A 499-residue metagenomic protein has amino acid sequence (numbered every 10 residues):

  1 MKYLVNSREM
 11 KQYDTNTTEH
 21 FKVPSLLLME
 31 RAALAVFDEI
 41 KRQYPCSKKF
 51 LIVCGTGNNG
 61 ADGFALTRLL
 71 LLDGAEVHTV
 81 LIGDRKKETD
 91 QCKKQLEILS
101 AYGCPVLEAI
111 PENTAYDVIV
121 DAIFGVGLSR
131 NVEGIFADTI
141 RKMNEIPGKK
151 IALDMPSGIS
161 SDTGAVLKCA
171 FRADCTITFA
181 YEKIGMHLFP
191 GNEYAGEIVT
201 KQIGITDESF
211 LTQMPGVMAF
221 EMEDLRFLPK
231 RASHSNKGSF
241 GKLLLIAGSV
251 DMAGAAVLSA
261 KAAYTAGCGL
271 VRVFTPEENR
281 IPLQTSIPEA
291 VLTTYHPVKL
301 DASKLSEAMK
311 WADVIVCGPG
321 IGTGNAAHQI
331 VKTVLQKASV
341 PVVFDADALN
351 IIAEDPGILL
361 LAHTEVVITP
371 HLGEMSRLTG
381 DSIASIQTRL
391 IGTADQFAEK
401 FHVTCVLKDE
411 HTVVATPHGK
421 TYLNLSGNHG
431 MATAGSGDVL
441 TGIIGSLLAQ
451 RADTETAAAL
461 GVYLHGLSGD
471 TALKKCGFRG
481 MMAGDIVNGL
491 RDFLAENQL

Functional and structural regions predicted by a protein language model:
M1-T79, C175, M186-V342, A346 (+2 more regions): Small-residue (G/A/S/T)-rich helix-start motifs and N-terminal tracts that mark the onset
F37-A122, N131-L153, I330: Nucleotide and nucleotide-moiety/phosphate-recognizing core
G83-K86, P156-S157, E278, A348: Short beta-alpha junction loops
E97-C104, G125-R130, A290-P297, G427-G430: Short, structured secondary-structure boundary patches
T114-V118, I123-P215: Internal gly/pro-rich beta-alpha loop/helix module that stabilizes soluble enzyme cofactors or their anionic handles
